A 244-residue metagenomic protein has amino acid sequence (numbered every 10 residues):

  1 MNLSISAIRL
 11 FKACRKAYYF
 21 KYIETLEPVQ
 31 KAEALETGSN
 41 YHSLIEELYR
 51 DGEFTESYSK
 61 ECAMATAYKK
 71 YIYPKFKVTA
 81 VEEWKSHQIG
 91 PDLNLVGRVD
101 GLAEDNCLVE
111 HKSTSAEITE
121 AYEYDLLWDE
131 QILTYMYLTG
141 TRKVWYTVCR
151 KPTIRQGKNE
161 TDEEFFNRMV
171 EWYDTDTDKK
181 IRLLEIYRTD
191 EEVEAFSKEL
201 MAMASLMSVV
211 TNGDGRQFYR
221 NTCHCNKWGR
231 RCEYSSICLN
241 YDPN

Functional and structural regions predicted by a protein language model:
M1-N244: RecB-family 4Fe-4S metal-dependent nuclease core
